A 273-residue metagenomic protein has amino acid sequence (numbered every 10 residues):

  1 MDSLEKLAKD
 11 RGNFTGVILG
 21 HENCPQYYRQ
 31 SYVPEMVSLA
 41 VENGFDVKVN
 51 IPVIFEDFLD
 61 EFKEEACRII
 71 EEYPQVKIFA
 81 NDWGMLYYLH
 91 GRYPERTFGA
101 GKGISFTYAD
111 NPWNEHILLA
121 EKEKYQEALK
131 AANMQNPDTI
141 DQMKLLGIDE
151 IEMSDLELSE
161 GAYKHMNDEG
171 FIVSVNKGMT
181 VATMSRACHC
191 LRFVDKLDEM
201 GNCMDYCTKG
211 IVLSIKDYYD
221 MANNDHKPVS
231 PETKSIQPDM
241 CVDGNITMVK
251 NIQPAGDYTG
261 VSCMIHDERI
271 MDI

Functional and structural regions predicted by a protein language model:
M1-M36, F45-I273: Active-site pocket-lining/capping segments in soluble small-molecule metabolic enzymes
A40: Active-site catalytic motif of lipid deacylating hydrolases and related acyltransferases
